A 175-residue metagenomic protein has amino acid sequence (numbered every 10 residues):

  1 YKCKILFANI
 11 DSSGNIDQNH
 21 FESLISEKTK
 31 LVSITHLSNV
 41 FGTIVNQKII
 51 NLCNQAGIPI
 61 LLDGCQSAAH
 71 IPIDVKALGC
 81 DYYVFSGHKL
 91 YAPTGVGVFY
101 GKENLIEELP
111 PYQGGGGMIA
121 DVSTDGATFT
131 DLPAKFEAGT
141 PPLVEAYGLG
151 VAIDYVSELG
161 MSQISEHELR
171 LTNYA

Functional and structural regions predicted by a protein language model:
Y1-A175: Pyridoxal 5′-phosphate
